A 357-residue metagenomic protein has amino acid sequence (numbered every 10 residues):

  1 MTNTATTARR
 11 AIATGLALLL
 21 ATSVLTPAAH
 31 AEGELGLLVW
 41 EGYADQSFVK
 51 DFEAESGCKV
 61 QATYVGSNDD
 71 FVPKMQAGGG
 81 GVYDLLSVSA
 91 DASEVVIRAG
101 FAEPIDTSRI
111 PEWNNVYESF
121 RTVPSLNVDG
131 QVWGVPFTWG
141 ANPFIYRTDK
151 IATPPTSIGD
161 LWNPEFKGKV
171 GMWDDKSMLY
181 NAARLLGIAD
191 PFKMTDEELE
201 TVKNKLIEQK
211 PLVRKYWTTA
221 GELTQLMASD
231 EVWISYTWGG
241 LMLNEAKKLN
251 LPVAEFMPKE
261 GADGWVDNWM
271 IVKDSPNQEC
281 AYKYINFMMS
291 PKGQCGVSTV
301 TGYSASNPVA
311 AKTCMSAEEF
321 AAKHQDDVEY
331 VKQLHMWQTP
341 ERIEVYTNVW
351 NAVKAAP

Functional and structural regions predicted by a protein language model:
R10, L25-A31: Sec/Tat signal peptide C-region and signal peptidase I cleavage site
E32-V96: Early extracytoplasmic/lumenal segment of secretory-pathway proteins
Y83, S87-S93, I97-E231: Extracytoplasmic ligand-binding site segments that recognize negatively charged/polar headgroups
A92-V95, A228, W233-P252: A ligand-binding cleft/hinge motif common to bilobed small-molecule-binding domains
P143-K150, A183-G187, W265-N277, G296-T299: A bilobed periplasmic-binding-protein/Venus flytrap-type ligand-binding module shared by bacterial periplasmic
E200-Q209, L249-K273: Periplasmic-binding protein-like
Q225, E329-P357: Conserved C-terminal helix/tail region of periplasmic/extracytoplasmic solute-binding proteins
V272-V331: Mature extracytoplasmic/periplasmic domains
